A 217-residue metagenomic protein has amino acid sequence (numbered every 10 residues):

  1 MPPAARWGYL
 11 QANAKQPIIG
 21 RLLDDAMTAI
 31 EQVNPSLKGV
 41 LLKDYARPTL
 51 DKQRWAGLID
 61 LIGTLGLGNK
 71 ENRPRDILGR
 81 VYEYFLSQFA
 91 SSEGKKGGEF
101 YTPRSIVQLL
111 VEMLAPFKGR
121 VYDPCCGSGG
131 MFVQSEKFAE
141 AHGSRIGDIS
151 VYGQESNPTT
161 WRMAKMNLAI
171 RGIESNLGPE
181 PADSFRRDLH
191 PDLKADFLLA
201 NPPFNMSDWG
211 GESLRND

Functional and structural regions predicted by a protein language model:
M1-F117, N176-L189: Non-catalytic, mostly N-terminal accessory regions of nucleic-acid modification and defense proteins
K96-A200, N205-N216: Conserved S-adenosyl-L-methionine
